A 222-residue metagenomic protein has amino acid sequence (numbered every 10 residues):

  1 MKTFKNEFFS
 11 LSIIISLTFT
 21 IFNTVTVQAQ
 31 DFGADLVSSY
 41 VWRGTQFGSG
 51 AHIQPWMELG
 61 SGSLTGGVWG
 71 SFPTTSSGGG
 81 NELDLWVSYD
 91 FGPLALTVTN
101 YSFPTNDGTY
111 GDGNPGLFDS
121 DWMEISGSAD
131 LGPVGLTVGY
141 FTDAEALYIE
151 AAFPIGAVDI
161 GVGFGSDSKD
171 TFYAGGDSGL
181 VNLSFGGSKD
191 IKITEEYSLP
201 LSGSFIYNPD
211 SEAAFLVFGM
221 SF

Functional and structural regions predicted by a protein language model:
M1-D31: Cleavable N-terminal export/targeting peptides
T26-A29, S63, P93, P154-I160 (+1 more regions): Short loop/turn motifs that connect adjacent beta-strands in outer-membrane beta-barrel proteins
Q28-T74, V138: Short glycine/proline- and aromatic-enriched beta-strand/turn motifs that initiate or cap beta-hairpins
F32-L36, M57, G66-V68, V87 (+6 more regions): Membrane-embedded beta-strand positions of outer-membrane beta-barrel proteins
V37-V41, W69-P73, D90, T99-F103 (+4 more regions): Outer-membrane beta-barrel pore domains and translocons
S49-I53, G79-L83, D119-I125, D143-I149 (+3 more regions): Residues that define the transmembrane beta-barrel architecture of outer-membrane proteins
Y110-D170, G176-S178: Detector for outer-membrane/organellar transmembrane beta-barrel domains, recognizing the amphipathic beta-strand
A129, F153, F185-G187, I191 (+1 more regions): Outer-membrane beta-barrel "beta-signal"
